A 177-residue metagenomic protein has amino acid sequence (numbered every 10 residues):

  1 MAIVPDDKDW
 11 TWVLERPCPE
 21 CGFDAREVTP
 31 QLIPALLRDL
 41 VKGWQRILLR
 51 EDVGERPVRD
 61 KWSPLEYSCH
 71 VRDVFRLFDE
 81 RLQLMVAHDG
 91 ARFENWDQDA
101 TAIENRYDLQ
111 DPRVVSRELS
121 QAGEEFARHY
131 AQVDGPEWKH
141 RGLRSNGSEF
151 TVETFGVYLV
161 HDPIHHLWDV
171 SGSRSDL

Functional and structural regions predicted by a protein language model:
M1-D39: Terminal targeting/low-complexity segments that flank the catalytic cores of oxidoreductases
M1-E15, D52-A102, G135-L177: Short, contiguous alpha-helical
P19-F23, D99-Y107: A short small-residue
V28, W62, Y107-Q110, V133 (+1 more regions): Short coil/turn linker and secondary-structure boundary residues
Q31, A35, L65, C69 (+4 more regions): A generic "alpha-helical surface" signal
P34-W62: A glycine-rich, hydrophobic loop/mini-helix early in the fold
L36, L40, W44-Q45, A102-H140: Acidic/histidine-rich alpha-helical segments that form the ligand environment of transition-metal centers
W44, L48, F75, D79 (+3 more regions): A structural signal for well-ordered alpha-helices, especially hydrophobic packing surfaces of coiled-coils
